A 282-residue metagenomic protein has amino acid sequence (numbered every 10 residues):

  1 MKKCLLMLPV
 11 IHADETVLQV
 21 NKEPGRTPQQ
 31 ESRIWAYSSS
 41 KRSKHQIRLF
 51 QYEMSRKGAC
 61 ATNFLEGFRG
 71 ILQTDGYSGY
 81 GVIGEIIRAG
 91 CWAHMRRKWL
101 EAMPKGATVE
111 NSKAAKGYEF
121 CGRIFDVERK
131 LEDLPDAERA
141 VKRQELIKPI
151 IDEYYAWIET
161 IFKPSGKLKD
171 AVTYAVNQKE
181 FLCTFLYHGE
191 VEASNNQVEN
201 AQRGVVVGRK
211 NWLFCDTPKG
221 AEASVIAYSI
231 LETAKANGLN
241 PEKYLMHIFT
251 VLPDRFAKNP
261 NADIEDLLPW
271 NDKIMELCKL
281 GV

Functional and structural regions predicted by a protein language model:
M1-V282: Catalytic center-proximal scaffold of phosphoryl-transfer enzymes
